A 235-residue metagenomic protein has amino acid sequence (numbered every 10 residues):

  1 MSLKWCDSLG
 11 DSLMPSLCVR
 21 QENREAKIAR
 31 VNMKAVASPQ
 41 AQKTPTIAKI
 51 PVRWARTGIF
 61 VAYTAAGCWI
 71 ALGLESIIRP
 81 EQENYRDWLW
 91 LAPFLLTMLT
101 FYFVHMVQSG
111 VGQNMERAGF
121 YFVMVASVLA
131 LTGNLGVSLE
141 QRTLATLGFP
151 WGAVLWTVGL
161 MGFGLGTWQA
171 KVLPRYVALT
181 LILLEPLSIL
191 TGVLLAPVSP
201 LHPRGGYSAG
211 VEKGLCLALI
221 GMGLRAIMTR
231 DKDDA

Functional and structural regions predicted by a protein language model:
L13, E22, M228-R230: General structural signal for secondary-structure boundaries
K34-D234: Hydrophobic, aromatic-enriched alpha-helical segments typical of multi-pass transmembrane helices
